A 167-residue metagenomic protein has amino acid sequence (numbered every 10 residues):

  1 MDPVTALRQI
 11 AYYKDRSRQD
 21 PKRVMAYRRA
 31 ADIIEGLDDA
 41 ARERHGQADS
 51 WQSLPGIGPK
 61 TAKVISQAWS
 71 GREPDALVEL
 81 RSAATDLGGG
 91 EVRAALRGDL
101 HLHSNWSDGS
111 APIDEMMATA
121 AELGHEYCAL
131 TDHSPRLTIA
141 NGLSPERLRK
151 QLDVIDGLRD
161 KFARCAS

Functional and structural regions predicted by a protein language model:
M1-V92: Long, highly charged, low-complexity intrinsically disordered interaction regions that mediate electrostatic DNA/RNA
D75, E79-S167: An N-terminally biased module of ancient metal coordination in phosphate/nucleic-acid-related enzymes
